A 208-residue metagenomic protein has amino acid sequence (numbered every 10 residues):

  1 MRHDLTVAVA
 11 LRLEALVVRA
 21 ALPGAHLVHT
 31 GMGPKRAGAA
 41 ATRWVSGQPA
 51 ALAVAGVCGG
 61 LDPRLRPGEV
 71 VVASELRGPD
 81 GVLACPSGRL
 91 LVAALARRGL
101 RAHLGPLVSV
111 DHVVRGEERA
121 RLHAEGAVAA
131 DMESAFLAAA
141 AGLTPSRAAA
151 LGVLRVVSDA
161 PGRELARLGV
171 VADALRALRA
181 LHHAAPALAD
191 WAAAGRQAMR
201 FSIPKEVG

Functional and structural regions predicted by a protein language model:
R2-G208: Glycine-rich phosphate- or other oxyanion-binding loops that anchor nucleotides, phosphorylated ligands
